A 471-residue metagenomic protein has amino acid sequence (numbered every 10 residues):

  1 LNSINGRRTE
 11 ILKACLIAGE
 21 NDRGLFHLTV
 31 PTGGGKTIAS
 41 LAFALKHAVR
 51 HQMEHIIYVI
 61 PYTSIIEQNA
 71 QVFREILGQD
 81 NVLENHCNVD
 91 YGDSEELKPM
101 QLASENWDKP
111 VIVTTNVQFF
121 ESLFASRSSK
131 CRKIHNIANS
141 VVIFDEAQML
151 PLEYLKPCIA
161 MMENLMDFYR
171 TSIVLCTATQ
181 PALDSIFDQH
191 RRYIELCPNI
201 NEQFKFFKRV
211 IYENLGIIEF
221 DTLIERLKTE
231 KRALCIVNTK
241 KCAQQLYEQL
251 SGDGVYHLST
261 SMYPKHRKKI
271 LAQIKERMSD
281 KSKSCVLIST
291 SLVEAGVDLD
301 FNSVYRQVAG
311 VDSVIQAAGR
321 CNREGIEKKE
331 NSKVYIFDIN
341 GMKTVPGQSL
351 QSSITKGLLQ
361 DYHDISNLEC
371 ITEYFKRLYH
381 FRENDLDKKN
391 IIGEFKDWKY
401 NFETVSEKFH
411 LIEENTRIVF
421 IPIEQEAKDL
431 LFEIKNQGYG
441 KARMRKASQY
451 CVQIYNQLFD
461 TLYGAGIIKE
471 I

Functional and structural regions predicted by a protein language model:
L1-F26, Y374, D397, E414: ATP-dependent helicase/translocase motor core
D22-A44: Walker A/P-loop
L45, M53-I76, V89, A182: Conserved Walker A/P-loop ATP-binding site and its immediately adjacent core in helicase/helicase-like ATPase domains
H55-I66, R226-S251, V255-L258: Conserved strand-helix element at the start of the C-terminal RecA-like helicase core
T63, L83-L97, N238-K241, V255-A272 (+1 more regions): Conserved helicase motor
G78-F124: Inter-Walker segment of RecA-like/P-loop motor cores
M166, D221-K228, K241, Q245 (+6 more regions): C-terminal helicase lobe and adjacent C-terminal extensions/tails of nucleic-acid helicase motors
S172, C176-K228: Interdomain hinge/linker at the junction between the two RecA-like core domains of SF2 helicases
